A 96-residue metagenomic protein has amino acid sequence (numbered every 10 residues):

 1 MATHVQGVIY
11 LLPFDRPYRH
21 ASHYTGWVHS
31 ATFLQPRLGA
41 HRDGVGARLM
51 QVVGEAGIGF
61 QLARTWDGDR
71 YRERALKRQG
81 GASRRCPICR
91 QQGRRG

Functional and structural regions predicted by a protein language model:
M1-G39, V53-R84, R95-G96: GIY-YIG nuclease catalytic motif and its immediate N-terminal context
I88-R94: A short N-terminal helical cap/helix-turn-helix that marks the beginning of AMP-binding/adenylate-forming
